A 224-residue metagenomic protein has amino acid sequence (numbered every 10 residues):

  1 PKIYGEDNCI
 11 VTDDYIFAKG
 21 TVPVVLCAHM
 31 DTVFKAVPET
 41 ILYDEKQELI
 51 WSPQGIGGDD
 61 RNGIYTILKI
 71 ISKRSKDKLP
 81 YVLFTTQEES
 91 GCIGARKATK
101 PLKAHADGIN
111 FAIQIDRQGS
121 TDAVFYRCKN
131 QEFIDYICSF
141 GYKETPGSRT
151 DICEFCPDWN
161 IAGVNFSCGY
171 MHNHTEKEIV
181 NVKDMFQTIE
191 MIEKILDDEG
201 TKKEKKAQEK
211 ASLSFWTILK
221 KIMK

Functional and structural regions predicted by a protein language model:
P1-E6, D135-S139: Amphipathic alpha-helical segments
G5-I10, A18-L79: Active-site metal-coordination/substrate-binding segment of hydrolases, especially metallo-dependent peptidases
V25, R61-Y65, S90-I93, E132 (+3 more regions): Conserved active-site and cofactor/substrate-binding residues in soluble primary-metabolism enzymes
H29, A112-D116, G163-C168: Non-cysteine beta-strand/loop elements that form the S-adenosyl-L-methionine
V33-K35, S90, S120-D122, M171-N173: Short, acidic Gly/Pro/Ser/Thr-rich loop/turn segments
Q54-I137, Y142-P146: Acidic/histidine-rich catalytic neighborhood of metal-dependent amide-processing enzymes
K143-T188: Zn-dependent metallopeptidase/amidohydrolase metal-coordination segment
H172-K224: His/Asp/Glu-rich mid-to-C-terminal helical/loop segments that flank catalytic regions of hydrolases
